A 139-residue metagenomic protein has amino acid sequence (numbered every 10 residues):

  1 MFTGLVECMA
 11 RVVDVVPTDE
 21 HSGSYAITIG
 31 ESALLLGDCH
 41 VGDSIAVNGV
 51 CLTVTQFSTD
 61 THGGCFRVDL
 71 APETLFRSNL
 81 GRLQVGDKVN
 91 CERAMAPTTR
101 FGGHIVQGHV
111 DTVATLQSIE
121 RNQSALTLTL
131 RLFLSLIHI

Functional and structural regions predicted by a protein language model:
M1-L136: Conserved loop->alpha-helix
